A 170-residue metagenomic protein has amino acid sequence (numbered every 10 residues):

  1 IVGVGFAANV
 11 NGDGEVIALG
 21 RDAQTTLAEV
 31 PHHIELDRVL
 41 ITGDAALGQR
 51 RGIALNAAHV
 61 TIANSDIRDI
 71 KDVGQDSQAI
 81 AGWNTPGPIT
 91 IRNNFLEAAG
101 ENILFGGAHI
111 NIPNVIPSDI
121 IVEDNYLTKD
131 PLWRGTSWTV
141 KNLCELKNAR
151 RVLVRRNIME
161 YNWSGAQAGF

Functional and structural regions predicted by a protein language model:
V2-A8, A28-G43, A58-K71, P86-F105 (+4 more regions): Right-handed parallel beta-helix
D13, Q49, D76, A99 (+2 more regions): Beta-rich catalytic cores
E15-G20, I53-A54, A79-A81, G169-F170: Aromatic-rich beta-strand patches that line glycan-recognition/binding surfaces of extracellular proteins
T25, G52-L55, V60-T61, A79-G82: Long, hydrophobic, well-ordered secondary-structure blocks that form the structural core and pocket-lining surfaces
G43, L47, R51-A54, D69-K71 (+1 more regions): Alpha-solenoid helical-repeat scaffolds
D76-S77, F105-A108: Leucine-rich repeat
A81, L143-E145: Short catalytic-loop micro-motif centered on adjacent basic/acidic residues
